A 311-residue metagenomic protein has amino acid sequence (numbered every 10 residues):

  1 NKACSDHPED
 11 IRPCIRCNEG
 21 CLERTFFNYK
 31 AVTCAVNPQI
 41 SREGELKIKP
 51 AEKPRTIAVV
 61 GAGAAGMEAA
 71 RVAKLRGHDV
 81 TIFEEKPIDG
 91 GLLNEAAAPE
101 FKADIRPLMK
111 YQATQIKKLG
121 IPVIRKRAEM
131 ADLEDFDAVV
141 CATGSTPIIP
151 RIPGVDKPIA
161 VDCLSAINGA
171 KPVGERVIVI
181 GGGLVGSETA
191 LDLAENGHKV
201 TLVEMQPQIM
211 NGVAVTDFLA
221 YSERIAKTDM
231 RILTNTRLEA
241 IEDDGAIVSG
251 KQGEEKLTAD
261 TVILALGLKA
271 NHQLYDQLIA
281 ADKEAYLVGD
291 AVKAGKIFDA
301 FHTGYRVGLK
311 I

Functional and structural regions predicted by a protein language model:
N1-V60, A64, E68-L75, D79-V80 (+1 more regions): Flavin-dependent oxidoreductase catalytic cores
C4-P8, A98-K102, A142, P158 (+2 more regions): Short, hinge-like loop/turn segments at secondary-structure boundaries
I15-Y29, F136-R151: Helix-enriched interaction subdomains in cytosolic or periplasmic regions, typified by TIR/SEFIR signaling/NADase cores
G20, F27, Q39-R42, S145-P147 (+3 more regions): Active-site/binding-pocket entry motifs
E43-G44, D89-L93, I149-P150: Short acidic/His/Gly/Ser-rich catalytic and metal-binding motifs that mark active-site loops of diverse hydrolases
A51-E85, I124-D135, T143-I152, D156 (+3 more regions): Rossmann-like dinucleotide/flavin-binding elements
D79-L119, D192-T236, V292: Rossmann-like dinucleotide-binding cores of NAD(P)H-dependent redox enzymes
